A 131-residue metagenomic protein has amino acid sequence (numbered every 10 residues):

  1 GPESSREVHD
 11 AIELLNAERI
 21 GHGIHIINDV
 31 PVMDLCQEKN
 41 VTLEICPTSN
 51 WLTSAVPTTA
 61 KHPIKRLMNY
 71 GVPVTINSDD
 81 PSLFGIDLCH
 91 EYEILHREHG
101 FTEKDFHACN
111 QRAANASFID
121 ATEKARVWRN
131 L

Functional and structural regions predicted by a protein language model:
G1-A55: Active-site core of metal-dependent hydrolases
G1-P2, L67-D87: Short acidic/histidine-rich active-site segments
N16, L43-I45, Y70-T75, L88-E93: Short acidic (Asp/Glu) and glycine-rich catalytic loops that position anionic groups and cofactors
V32, L88-G100: C-terminal helical cap(s) of enzyme catalytic domains, especially alpha/beta-barrels
P47-T53, T75-N77, E93-E98: Short beta-alpha connecting loops at secondary-structure transitions that line or flank enzyme active sites
P57-K65: Charged helix-capping and loop-helix junction motifs
Y70, V74, L95-T102, A116: Change "in soluble alpha/beta enzymes" to "in soluble alpha/beta proteins
H90, G100-L131: Mid-to-C-terminal alpha-helical segments outside catalytic/metal-binding sites
